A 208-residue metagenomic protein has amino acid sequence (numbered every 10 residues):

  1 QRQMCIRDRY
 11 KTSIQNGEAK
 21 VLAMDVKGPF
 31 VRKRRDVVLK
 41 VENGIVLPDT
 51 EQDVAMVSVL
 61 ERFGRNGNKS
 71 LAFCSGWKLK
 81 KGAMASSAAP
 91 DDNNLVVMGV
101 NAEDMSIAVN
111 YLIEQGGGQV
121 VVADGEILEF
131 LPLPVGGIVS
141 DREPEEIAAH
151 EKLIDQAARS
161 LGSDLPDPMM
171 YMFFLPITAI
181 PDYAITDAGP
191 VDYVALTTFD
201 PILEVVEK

Functional and structural regions predicted by a protein language model:
Q1-I6: Short, small-residue-biased leader/transition segments that mark boundaries at the very start of proteins
R7-A72, L175: Long, charge-dense accessory insertions within large macromolecular proteins
R7-Y10, E143, D192-A195: Short, solvent-exposed coil/turn linker segments
L39, S75-W77, P190-D192: Generic alpha-helical propensity signal that fires on short helical segments and nearby coil/disordered stretches
I45-T186, L203-E207: Feature captures the catalytic cores and cofactor-binding loops of soluble hydro-lyases/lyases that act on carboxylate
A188-D200: C-terminal regions of mature proteins
